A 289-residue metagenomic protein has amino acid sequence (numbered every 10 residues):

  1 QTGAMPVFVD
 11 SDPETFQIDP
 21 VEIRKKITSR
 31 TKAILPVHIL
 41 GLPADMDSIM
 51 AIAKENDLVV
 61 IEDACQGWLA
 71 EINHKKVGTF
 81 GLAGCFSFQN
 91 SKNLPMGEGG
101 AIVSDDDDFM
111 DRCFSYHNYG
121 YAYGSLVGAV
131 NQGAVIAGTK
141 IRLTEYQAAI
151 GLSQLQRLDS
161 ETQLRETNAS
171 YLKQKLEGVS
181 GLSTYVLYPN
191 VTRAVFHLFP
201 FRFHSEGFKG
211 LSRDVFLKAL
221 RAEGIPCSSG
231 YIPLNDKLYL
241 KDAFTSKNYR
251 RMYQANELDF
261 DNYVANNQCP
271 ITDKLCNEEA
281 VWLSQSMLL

Functional and structural regions predicted by a protein language model:
G3: Structured binding elements
P6, G84-F86, D242, L258: Short non-domain terminal segments
F8-D12: Short beta->alpha connector loops at strand-helix junctions that form conserved, small/polar/Pro-enriched
P13-T15, L182-S183: Short acidic/polar alpha-helix capping motifs at helix-coil junctions
E14-M96, A101-D108: Active-site phosphate-binding strand-loop segment of PLP-dependent enzymes
V21, K25, A33-V37, L42 (+4 more regions): PLP-dependent aminotransferase class I/II
